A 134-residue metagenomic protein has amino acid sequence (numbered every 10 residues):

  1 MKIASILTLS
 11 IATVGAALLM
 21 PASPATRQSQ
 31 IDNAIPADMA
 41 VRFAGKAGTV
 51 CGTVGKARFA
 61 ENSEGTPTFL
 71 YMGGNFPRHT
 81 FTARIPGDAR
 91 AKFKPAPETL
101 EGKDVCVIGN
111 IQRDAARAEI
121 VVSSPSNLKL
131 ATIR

Functional and structural regions predicted by a protein language model:
M1-S5: Positively charged n-region of N-terminal signal peptides that target proteins for export
I6-T8, P24: Short amphipathic alpha-helical "recognition" segments used for binding
T8-A17: Bacterial N-terminal signal peptides
L18-R134: OB-fold and OB-like single-stranded nucleic-acid-recognition modules and their adjacent interaction interfaces
